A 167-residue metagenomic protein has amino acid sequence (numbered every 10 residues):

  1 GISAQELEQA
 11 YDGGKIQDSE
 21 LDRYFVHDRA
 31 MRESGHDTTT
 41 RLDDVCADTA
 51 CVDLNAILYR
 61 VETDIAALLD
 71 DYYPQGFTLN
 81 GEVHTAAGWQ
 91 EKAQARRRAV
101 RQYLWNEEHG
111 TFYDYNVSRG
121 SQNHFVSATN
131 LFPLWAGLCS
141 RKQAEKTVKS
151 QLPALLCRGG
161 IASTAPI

Functional and structural regions predicted by a protein language model:
G1-T49, R98-I167: Extended glycan-interaction surfaces of carbohydrate-active proteins
C46-R60, T85-G88, K92, F125: Short, contiguous, pocket-lining structural segments that sit at or immediately flank catalytic/ligand-binding sites
A56-G81, F132-Q143, I167: Well-ordered alpha-helical scaffold segments within catalytic/enzyme domains
V61, P74-V100, K142-A154: Extended, well-ordered alpha-helical scaffold segments
